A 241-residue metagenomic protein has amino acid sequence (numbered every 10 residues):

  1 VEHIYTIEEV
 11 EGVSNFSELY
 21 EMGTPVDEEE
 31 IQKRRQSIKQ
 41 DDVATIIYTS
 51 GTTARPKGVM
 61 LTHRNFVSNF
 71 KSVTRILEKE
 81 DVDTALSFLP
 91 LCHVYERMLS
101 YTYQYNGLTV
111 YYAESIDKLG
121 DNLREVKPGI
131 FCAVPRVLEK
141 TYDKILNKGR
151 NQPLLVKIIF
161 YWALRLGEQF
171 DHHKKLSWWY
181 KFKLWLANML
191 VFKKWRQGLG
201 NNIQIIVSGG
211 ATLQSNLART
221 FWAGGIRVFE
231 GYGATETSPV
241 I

Functional and structural regions predicted by a protein language model:
V1-M22: Structural core segment of the AMP-binding/adenylate-forming
T6, T24-Y48, R55, E78-T84: Conserved pre-ATP/AMP-binding loop-to-beta segment of ANL
V43, T49-T52, A85, P90 (+3 more regions): Conserved S/T- and glycine-rich ATP-binding loop of Class I adenylate-forming
A44-F70: Conserved AMP-binding A3 loop
V67-T84, L91-F192, N202, R227: Conserved AMP-binding/adenylation subdomain of ANL enzymes
R136, G210-L217, E230-I241: Conserved A3 ("GATE") glycine/threonine-rich loop of ANL adenylate-forming enzymes
